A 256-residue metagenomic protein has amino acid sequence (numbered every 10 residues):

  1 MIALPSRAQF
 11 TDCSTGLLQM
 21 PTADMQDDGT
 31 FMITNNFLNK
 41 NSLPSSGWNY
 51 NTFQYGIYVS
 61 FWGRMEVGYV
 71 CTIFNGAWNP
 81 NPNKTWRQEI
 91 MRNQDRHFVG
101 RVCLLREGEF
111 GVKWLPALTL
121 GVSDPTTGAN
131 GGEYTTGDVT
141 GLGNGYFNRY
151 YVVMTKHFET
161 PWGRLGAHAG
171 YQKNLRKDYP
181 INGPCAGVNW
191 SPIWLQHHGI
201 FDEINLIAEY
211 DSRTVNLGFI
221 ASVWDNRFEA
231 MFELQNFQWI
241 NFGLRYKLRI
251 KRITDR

Functional and structural regions predicted by a protein language model:
M1-S14, I253-R256: Cleavable N-terminal export/targeting peptides
R7-Y150, F158-E159, W194-Q196, I204 (+3 more regions): Transmembrane beta-barrel domains of Gram-negative outer membranes and organellar outer membranes
T72, S123-P125, G170-N174, D211 (+1 more regions): Active-site beta-loop-alpha junctions enriched in small/polar residues
H97-V102, A186-V188, N236-R256: Outer-membrane beta-barrel "beta-signal"
G137-T214: Detector for outer-membrane/organellar transmembrane beta-barrel domains, recognizing the amphipathic beta-strand
I207, N216-A221, E233-L234, N241-L248: C-terminal active-site rim and adjoining tail of enzyme catalytic domains
W224-R227, M231: Sequence/structural signature of beta-propeller domains
